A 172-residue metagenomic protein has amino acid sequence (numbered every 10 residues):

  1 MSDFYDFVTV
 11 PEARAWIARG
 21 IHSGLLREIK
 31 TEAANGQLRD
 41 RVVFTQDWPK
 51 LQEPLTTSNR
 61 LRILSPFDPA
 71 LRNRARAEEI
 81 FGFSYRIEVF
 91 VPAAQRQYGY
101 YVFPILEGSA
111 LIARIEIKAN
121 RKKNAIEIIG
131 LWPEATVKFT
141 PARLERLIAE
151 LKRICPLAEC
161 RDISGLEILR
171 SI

Functional and structural regions predicted by a protein language model:
M1-I172: Long, charged, low-complexity, helical-prone intrinsically disordered regions
